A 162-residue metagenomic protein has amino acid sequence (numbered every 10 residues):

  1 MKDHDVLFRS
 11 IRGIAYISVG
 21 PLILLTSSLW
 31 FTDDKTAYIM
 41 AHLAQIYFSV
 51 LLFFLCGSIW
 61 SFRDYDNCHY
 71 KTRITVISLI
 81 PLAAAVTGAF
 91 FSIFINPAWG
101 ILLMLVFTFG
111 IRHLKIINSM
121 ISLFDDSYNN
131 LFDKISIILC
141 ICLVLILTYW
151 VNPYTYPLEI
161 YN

Functional and structural regions predicted by a protein language model:
M1-K2, H42-D64, N162: Hydrophobic, membrane-facing alpha-helical anchors
R9-W30, I137-L143, L147: The first (N-terminal) embedded transmembrane alpha-helix
R12-A15, H69-L79, L102-L103, S127-I135: Cytoplasmic-side transmembrane-helix entry/capping segments in multi-pass membrane proteins
V50-L55, M104-I117: Alpha-helical transmembrane segments and their membrane-interface exit regions
S61-F91: Helix-adjacent hinge/juxtasegments
F91-G110: Transmembrane helix-loop-helix
I116-I141: Interfacial loop-to-transmembrane junctions
L145-N162: Juxtamembrane boundary at the C-terminal end of a transmembrane helix
